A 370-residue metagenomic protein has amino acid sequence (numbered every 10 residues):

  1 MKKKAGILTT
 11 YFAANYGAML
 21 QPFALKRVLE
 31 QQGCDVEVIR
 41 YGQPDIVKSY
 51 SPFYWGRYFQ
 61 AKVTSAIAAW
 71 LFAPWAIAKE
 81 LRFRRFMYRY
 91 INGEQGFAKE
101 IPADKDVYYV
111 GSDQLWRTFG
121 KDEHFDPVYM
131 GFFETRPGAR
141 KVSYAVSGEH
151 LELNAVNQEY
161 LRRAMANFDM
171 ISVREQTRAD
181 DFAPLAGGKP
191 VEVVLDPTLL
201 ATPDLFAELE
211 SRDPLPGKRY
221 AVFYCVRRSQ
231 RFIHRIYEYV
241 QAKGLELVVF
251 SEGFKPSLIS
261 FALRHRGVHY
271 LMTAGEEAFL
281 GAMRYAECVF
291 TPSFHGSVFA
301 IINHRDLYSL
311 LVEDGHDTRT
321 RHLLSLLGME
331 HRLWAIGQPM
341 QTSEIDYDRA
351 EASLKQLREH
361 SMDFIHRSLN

Functional and structural regions predicted by a protein language model:
M1-N370: Active-site anion-handling motifs in enzyme catalytic cores
